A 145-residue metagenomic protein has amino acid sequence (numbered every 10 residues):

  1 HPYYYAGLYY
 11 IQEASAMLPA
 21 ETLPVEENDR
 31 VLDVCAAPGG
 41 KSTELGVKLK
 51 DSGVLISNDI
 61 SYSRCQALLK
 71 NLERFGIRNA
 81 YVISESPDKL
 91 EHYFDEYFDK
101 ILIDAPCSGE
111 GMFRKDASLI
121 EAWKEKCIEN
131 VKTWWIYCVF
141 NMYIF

Functional and structural regions predicted by a protein language model:
H1-F145: S-adenosylmethionine
